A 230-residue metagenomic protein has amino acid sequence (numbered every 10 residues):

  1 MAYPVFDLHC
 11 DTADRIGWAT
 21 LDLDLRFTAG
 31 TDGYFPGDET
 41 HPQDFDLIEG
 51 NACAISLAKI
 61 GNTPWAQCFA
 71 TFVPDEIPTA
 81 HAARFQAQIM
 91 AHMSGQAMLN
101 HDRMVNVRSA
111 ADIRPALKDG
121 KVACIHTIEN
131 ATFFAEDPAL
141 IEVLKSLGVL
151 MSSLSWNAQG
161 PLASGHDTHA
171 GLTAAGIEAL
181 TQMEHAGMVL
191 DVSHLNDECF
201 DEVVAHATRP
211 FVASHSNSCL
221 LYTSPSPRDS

Functional and structural regions predicted by a protein language model:
Y3-V5, D11-R15, T20-N100, V105-N106 (+2 more regions): Alpha-helical scaffold segments that flank or form the walls of functional sites
P4-V5, A66, A123-I125, M151 (+2 more regions): Structural preference for beta-strand elements that scaffold enzyme active sites
D11-A13, F72, E129-A131, N157-Q159 (+2 more regions): Active-site beta-loop-alpha junctions enriched in small/polar residues
T31-D44, H126-T127, G187, S216-L220: Short, basic, glycine/proline-bearing loop/turn elements
F45-E49, T132-E136, S193, L220-L221: Acidic-and-aromatic substrate-binding clefts and catalytic sites of carbohydrate-active enzymes
V107, D112-A158: Extended substrate/RNA-proximal surfaces in nucleic-acid metabolism proteins
E136-S146, D167-V212, S224: Histidine/acidic residue-rich metal-binding segments in metalloenzymes
Y222-S230: Single conserved hydrophobic/aromatic residue that forms the stacking wall/gate of nucleotide- or nucleobase-binding
